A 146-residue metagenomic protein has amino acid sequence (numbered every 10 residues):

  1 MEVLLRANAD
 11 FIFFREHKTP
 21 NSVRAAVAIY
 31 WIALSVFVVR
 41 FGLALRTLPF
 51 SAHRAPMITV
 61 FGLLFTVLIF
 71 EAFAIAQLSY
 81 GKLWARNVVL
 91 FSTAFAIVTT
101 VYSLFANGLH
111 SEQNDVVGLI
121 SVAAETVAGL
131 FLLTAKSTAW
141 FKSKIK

Functional and structural regions predicted by a protein language model:
M1-K146: Topology signature of small-to-medium multi-pass alpha-helical membrane proteins
